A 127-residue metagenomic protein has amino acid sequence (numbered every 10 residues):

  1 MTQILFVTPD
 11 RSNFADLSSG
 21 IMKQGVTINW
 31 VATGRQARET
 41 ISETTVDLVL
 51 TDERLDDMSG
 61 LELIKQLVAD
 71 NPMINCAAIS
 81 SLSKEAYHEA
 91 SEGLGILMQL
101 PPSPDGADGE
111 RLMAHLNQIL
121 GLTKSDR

Functional and structural regions predicted by a protein language model:
M1-S12, L17-I21, W30, V49: Conserved acidic segment of CheY-like receiver
S19-I21, T40, A90: Alpha-helical interaction/dimerization surfaces of two-component signaling modules
W30-L48: Acidic, metal-coordinating helix/loop segments flanking the phosphotransfer/catalytic sites of two-component signaling
S42-T44, Q66-I74, L94: Conserved phosphotransfer cores of two-component systems
D47-L67: Conserved phosphotransfer microenvironments
V49, C76, Q99-L100: Two-component signal transduction core modules
S80-P104: Alpha4 helix (beta4-alpha4-beta5 surface) of REC/receiver domains from two-component response regulators
G109-R127: Receiver (REC) domain switch/output surface
